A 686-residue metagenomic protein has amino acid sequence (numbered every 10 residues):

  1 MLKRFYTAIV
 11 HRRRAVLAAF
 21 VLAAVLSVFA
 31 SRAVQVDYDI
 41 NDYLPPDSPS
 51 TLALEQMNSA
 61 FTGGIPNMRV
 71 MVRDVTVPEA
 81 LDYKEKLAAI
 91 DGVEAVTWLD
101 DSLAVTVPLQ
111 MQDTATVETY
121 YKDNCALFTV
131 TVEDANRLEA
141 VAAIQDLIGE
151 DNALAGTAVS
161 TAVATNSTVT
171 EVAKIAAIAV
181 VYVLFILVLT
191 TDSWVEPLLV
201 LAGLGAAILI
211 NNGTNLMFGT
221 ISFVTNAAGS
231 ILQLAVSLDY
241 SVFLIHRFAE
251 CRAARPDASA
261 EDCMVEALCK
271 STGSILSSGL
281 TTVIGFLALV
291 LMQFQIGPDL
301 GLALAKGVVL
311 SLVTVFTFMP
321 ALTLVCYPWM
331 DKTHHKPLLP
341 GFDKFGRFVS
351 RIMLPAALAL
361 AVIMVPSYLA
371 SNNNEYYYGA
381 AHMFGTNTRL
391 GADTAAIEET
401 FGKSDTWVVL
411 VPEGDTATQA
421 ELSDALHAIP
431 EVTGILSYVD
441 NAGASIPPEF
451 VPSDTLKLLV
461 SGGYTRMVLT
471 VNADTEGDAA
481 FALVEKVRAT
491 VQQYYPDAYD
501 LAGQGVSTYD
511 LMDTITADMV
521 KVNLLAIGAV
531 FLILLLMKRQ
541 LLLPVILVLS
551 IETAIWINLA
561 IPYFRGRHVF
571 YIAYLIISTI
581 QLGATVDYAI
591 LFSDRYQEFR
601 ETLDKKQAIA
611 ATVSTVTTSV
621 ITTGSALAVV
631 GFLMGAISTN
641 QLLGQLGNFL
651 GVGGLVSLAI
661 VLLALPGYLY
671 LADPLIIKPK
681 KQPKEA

Functional and structural regions predicted by a protein language model:
M1-V36, A135-Y378, Q493-A686: Membrane-embedded transmembrane helical bundles of large multi-pass transporters/channels
V36-Y38, A104-V105: Surface-exposed, low-hydrophobicity interaction/linker segments
P46-M68, V72-A158, E375-Y376, A381-L543 (+1 more regions): Structured non-transmembrane domains adjacent to transmembrane bundles in polytopic membrane proteins
